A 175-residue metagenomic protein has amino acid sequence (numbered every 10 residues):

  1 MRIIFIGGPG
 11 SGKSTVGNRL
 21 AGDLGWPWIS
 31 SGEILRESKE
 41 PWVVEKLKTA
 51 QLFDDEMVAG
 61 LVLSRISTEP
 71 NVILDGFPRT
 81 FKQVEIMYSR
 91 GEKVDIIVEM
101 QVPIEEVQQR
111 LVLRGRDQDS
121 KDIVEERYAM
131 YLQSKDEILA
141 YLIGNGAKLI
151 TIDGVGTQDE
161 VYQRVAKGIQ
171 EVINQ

Functional and structural regions predicted by a protein language model:
F5: Hydrophobic anchor at the beta1->P-loop junction of P-loop NTPases
G8: P-loop (Walker A) phosphate-binding loop of NTP-binding proteins
S11: ATP-binding Walker
S14: Walker A/P-loop
W26-S89, D122: ATP-dependent small-molecule kinase phosphotransfer cores that center on conserved nucleotide phosphate-binding segments
E45-K46, Y88-D136: A glycine- and Lys/Arg-enriched "phosphate-lid" helix/loop adjacent to the NTP-binding pocket of small-molecule kinases
Q118-R164: Small-molecule kinase domains that catalyze NTP-dependent phosphoryl transfer to phosphate-bearing small molecules
